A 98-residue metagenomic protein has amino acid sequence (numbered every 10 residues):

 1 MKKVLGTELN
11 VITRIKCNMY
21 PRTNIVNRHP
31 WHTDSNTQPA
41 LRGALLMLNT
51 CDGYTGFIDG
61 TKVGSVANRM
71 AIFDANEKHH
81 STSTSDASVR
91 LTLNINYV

Functional and structural regions predicted by a protein language model:
M1-R69, H80-L91, N96-V98: Fe(II)/2-oxoglutarate oxygenase catalytic core
A75-N76: Conserved "cap/hinge" positions at secondary-structure junctions
